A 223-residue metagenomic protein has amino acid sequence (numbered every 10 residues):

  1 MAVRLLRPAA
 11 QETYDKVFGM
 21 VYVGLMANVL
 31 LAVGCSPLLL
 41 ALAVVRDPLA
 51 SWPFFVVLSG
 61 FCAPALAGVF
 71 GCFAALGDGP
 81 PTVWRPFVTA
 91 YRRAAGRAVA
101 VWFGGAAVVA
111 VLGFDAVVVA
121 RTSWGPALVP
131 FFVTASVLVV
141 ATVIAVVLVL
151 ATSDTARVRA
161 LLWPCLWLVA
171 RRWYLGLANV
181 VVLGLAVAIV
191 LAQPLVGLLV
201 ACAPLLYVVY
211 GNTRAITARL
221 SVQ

Functional and structural regions predicted by a protein language model:
M1-V119, W124-L128, V143-Q223: Helix-coil boundary and N-terminal low-complexity module in membrane systems
V129-V143: Alpha-helical transmembrane segments of multi-pass membrane proteins
